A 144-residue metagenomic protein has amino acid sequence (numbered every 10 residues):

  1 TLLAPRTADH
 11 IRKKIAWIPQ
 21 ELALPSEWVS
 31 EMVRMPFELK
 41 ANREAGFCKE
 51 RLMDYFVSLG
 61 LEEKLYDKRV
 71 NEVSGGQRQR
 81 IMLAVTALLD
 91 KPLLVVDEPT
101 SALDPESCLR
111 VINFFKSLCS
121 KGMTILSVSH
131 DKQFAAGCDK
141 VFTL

Functional and structural regions predicted by a protein language model:
T1-H10: ABC ATPase NBD Q-loop/coupling interface
E21, E27-N42: Q-loop/switch helix immediately C-terminal to the Walker
G46-L65: Conserved ABC ATPase "signature" region
R69-V73, Q77: Conserved ABC ATPase signature
L83-A84: Hydrophobic anchor residue at the start of the ABC signature
L94-E98: Catalytic Walker B motif of ABC-type/P-loop ATPase nucleotide-binding domains
P105-S107: Helix N-cap at the start of a conserved alpha-helix in ABC-type nucleotide-binding domains
